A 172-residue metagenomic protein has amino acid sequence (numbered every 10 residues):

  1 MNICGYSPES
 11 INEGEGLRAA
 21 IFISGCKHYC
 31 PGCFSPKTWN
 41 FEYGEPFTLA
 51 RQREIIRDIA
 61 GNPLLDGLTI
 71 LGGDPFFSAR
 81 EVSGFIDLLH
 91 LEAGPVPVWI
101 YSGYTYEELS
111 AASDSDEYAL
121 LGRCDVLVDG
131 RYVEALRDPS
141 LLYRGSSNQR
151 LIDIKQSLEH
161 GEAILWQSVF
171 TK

Functional and structural regions predicted by a protein language model:
M1-C4, L17, S35-E117: Conserved Radical SAM active-site core
N2-Y29: N-terminal pre-triad scaffold of radical SAM enzymes
S7, R131, K155: Residues at the C-termini of beta-strands that transition into short coil/loop
H28, P63, A119-G122: Structured loop/turn residues at beta-strand edges in well-structured enzyme cores
R53-I56, S113-L136: Structural recognition of alpha->loop->beta junctions
G61-I70, P97, V128-E134, L158-K172: Conserved C-terminal portion of the radical SAM core fold that forms the substrate/S-adenosylmethionine-binding
S78-H90, W99, R137-K172: P-loop/Walker A phosphate-binding loop and immediately adjacent motor/lid segment at beta-alpha junctions
P95, R123-C124, N148: A generic structural signal for alpha->beta connector loops
